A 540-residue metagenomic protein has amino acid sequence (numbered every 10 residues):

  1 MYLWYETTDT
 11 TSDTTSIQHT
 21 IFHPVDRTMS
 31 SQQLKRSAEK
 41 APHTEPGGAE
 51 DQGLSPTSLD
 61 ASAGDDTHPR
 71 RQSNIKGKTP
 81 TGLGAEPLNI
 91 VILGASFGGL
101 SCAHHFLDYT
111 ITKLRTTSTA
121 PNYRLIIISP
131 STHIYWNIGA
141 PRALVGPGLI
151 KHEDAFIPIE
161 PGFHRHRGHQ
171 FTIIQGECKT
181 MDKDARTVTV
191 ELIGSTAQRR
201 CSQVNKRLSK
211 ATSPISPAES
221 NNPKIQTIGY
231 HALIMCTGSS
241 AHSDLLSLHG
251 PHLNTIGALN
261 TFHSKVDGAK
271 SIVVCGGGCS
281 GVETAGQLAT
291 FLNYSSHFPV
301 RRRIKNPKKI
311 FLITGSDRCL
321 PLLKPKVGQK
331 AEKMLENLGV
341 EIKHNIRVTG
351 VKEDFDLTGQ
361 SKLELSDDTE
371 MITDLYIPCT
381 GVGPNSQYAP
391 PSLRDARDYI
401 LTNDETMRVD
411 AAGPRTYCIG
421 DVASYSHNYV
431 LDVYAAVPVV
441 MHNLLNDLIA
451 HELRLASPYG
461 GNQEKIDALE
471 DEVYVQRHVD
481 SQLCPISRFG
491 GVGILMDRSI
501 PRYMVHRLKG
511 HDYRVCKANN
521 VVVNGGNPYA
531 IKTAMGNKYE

Functional and structural regions predicted by a protein language model:
V25, Q32-Q33, Q52-L54, G64-L83 (+4 more regions): FAD-binding core/adjacent interface of flavoenzyme oxidoreductases
S30-D60, G64-Q175, T180, E283-L323: Beta1-alpha1 glycine-rich phosphate/pyrophosphate-binding loop at the start of Rossmann-like nucleotide-binding domains
G77-L83, L107-P121, H164-Q170, I193-P223 (+3 more regions): Alpha-helix termini
A85-P87, N428-V430, A436-E540: C-terminal, flexible cofactor-proximal segment of oxidoreductases
H133, G238-A241, V382-P384, F489: Short glycine-rich anion-binding loops that position phosphate/pyrophosphate groups of nucleotides and phosphorylated
H169-V190, G194-S195, R200-S209, Y294-E405 (+2 more regions): A Rossmann-like FAD-binding core segment of flavoenzymes
H252-K270, E370-A436: FAD-site-proximal beta/loop scaffold in flavoenzymes
